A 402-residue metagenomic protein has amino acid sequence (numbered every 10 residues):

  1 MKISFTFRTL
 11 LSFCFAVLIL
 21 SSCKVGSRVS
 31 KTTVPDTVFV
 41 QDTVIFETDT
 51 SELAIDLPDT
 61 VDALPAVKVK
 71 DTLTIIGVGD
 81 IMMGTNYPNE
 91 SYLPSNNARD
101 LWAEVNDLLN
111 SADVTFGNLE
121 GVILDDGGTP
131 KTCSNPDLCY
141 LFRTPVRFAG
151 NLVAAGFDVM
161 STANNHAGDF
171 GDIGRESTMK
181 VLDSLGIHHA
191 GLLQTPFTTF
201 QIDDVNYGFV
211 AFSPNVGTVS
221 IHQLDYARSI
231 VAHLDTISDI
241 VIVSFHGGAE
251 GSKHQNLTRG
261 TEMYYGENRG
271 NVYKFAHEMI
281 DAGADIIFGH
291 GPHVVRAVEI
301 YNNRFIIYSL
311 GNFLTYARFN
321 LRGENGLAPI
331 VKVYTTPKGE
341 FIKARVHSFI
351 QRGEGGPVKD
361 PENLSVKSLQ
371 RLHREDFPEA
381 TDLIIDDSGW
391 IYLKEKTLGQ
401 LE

Functional and structural regions predicted by a protein language model:
K2-L11: Bacterial N-terminal signal peptides that target proteins for export
I19-S22: C-terminal motif of bacterial Sec signal peptides marking the signal peptidase cleavage site
K24-E402: Acidic, metal/ion-coordinating pockets
